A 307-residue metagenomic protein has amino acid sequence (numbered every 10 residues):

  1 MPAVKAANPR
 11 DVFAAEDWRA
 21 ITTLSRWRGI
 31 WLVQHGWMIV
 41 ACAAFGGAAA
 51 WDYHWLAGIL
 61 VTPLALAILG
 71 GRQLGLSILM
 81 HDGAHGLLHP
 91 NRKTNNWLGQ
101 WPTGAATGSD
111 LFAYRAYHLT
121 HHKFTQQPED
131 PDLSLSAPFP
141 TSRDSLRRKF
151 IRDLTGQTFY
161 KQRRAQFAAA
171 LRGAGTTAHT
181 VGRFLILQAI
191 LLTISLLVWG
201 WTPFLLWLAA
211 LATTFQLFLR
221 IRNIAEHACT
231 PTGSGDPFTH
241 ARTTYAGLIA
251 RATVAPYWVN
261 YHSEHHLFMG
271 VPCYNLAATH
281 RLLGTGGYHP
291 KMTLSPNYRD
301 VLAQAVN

Functional and structural regions predicted by a protein language model:
M1-G70, G104-A209, C273-N307: Non-catalytic, topology-defining segments of multipass membrane proteins
I68-Q73, A212-R220: Alpha-helical transmembrane segments and their membrane-interface exit regions
G71, L154-Y160, I249-V259: Long helical/loop segments within the catalytic core of UDP-sugar-dependent glycosyltransferases, especially the large
L76-H85, Y114-Q126, R222-C229, A255-V271: Histidine-centered catalytic micro-motifs
L79-L98, E129, L133-L135: Aspartate-rich (DDxxD/NDxxD/DxxxD) Mg2+/diphosphate-binding motifs and their adjoining helix-loop segments
A84, L88-H89, S234, P272-C273: Active-site-flanking alpha-helical
L98, A106, A169-R172, P237-Y261: Active-site-proximal inter-transmembrane loops
L217-R251: Membrane-interfacial segments at transmembrane helix termini in multi-pass membrane proteins
